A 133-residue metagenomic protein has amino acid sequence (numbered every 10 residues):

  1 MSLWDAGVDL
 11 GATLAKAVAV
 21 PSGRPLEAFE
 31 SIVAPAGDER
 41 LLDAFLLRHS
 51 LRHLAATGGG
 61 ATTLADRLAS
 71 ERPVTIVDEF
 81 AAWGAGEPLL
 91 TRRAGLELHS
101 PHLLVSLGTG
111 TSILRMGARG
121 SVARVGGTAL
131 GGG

Functional and structural regions predicted by a protein language model:
M1-A44, S121-V122: Short glycine-rich, Thr/Ser-proximal phosphate-binding strand/loop in the N-terminal lobe of ATP-dependent enzymes
D5-D9, L51-A56, E97-S106, G127: Short glycine-aspartate micro-motif
A15-P21, L104, G110-M116: Short beta-strand scaffold segments in enzyme catalytic cores
A28-S31, A69-E79: Active-site regions of enzymes building and remodeling cell-envelope glycoconjugates
L41-H53, R93-L98: Phosphate/pyrophosphate-binding loops at sites that engage ATP/ADP/AMP, CoA/4′-phosphopantetheine, polyphosphate
G58-D66: Short, polar loop motifs at secondary-structure junctions
T75-L104, L114-G120: Conserved phosphate-binding catalytic cores of ATP/NTP-utilizing and phosphoryl-transfer enzymes
R119-G133: Glycine-rich phosphate-binding loop plus the immediately following alpha-helix
